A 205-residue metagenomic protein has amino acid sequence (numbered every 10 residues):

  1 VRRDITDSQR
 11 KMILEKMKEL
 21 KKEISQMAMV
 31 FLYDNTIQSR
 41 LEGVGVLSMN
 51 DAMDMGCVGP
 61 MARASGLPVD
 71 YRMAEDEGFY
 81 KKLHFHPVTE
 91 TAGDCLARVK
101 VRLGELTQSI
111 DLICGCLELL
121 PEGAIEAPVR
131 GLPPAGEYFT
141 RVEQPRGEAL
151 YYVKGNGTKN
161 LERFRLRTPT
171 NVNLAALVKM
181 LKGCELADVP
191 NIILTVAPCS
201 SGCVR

Functional and structural regions predicted by a protein language model:
V1-R205: Active-site bordering "gate/hinge" segments that shape substrate access to catalytic or cofactor-binding pockets
